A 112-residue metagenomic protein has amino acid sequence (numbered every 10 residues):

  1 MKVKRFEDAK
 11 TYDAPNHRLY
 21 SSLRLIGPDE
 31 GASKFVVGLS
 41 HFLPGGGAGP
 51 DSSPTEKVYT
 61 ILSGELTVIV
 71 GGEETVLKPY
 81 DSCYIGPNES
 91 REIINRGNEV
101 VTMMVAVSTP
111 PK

Functional and structural regions predicted by a protein language model:
M1-K34: A short, N-terminal "cap"/entry segment at the start of jelly-roll beta-barrel domains of the cupin/DSBH fold
G31, P87-K112: Ligand-binding loop in jelly-roll beta-barrel domains
G38-S53: Conserved short histidine dyad/triad with adjacent acidic residue
S40, Y59, C83: Conserved GNAT-family N-acetyltransferase fold
G47-G49, T67, C83, P87-I93: Histidine-centered metal-chelating micro-motifs
P54-L66, G71: Glycine- and acidic-residue-biased ligand/ion/polar-headgroup-sensing regions
E73-P87: Short acidic-glycine-tyrosine-enriched beta hairpin
